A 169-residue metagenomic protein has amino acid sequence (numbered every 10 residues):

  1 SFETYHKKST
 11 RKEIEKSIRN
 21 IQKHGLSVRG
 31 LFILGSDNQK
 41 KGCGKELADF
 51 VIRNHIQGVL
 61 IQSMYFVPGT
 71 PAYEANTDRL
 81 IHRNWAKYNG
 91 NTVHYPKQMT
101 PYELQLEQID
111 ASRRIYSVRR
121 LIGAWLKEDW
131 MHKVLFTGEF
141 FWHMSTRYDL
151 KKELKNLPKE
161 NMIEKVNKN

Functional and structural regions predicted by a protein language model:
S1-K133, P158-K165: A structural motif corresponding to the C-terminal lobe/cap of the Radical SAM core domain
K133-F141: Hydrophobic alpha-helical membrane-insertion signals
F140-N169: Short linear elements at protein peripheries
